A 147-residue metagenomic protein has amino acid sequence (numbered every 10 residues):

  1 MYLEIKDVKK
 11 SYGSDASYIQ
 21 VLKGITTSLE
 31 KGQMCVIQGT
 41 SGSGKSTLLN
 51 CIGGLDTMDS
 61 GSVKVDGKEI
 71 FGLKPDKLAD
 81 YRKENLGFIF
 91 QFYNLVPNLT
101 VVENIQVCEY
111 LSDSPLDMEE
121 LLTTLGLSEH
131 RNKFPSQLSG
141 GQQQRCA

Functional and structural regions predicted by a protein language model:
Y2-A147: ABC family nucleotide-binding domain
